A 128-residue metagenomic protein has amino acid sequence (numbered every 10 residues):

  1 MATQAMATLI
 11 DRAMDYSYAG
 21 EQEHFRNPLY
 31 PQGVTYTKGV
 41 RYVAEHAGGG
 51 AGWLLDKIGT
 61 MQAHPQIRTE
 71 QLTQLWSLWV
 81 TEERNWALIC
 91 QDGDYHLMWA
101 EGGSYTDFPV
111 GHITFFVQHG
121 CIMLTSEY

Functional and structural regions predicted by a protein language model:
M1-W99: N-terminal "domain-start" segment
L88-Y128: Short, compact, well-ordered microdomains
